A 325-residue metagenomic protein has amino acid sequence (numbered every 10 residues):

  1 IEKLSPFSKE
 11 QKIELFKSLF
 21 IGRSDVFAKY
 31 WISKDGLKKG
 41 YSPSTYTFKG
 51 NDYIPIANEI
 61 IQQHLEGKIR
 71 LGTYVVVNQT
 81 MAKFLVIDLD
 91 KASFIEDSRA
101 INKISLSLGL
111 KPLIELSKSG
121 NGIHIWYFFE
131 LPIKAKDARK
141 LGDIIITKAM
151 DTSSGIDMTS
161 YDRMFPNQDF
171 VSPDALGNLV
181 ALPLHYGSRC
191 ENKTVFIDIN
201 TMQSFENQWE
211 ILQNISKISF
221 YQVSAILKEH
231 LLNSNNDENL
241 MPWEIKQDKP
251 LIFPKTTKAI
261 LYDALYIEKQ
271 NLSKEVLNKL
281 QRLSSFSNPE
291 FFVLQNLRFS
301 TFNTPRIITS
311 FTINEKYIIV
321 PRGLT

Functional and structural regions predicted by a protein language model:
E2-N121, F128-D151: Signature for HUH/AEP ssDNA processing cores
H64-I95, R99-N102, E130-K246: DNA replication initiation modules
T73-Q79, L113-S117, I252-I260, S300-I313: Short, flexible, solvent-exposed loop/turn segments with mixed acidic/basic and small polar residues
Y74-A92, K258-Q281: Short glycine-/aliphatic-rich beta-strand segments at the starts of folded cytosolic domains
L89-K91, Y127-L131, I267-N271, I319-R322: Short beta-strand-to-loop capping motifs
V195-N200, E275-P289: Extended Gly/Ser/Thr-rich low-complexity repeat segments, especially those forming or decorating extracellular
E244-Y266: Extracellular ectodomain segments of secreted/surface proteins
R282-L324: Interdomain "pre-motor" coupling segment immediately N-terminal to P-loop NTPase/helicase cores
